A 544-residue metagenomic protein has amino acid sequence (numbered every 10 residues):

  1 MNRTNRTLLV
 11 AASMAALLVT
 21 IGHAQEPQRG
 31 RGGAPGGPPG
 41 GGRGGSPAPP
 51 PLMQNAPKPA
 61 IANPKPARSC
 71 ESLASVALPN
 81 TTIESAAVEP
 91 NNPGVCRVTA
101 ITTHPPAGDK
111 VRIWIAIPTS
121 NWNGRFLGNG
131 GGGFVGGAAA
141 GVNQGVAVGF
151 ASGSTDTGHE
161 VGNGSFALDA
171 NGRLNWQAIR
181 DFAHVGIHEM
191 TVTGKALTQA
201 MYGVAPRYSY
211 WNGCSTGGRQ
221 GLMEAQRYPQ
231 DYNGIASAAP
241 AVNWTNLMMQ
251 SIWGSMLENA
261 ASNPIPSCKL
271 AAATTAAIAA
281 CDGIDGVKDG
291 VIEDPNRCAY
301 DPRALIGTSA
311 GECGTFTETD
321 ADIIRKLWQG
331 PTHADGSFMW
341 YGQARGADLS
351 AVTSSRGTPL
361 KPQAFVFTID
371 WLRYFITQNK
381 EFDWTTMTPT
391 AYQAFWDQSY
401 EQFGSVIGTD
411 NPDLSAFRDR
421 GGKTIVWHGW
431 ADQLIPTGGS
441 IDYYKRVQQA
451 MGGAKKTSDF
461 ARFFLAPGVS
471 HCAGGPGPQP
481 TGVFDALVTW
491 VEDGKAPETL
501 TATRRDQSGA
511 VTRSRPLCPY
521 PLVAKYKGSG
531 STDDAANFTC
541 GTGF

Functional and structural regions predicted by a protein language model:
M1-A12: Bacterial N-terminal signal peptides that target proteins for export
V10-T20: Bacterial N-terminal signal peptides
R29-R125, A139, V287-I292, D301-K380 (+2 more regions): Catalytic-loop region of hydrolases
G133-G203, M249-Q250, L257, E381-V406 (+1 more regions): Cap/lid segment of the alpha/beta-hydrolase catalytic domain
V204-S215: Alpha/beta-hydrolase fold nucleophile elbow
G213-M223: Glycine-rich nucleophile elbow surrounding the catalytic serine of serine-hydrolase chemistry
M223-A225, Q230-T332, L465: A catalytic-pocket lid/entrance helix-loop region that shapes and gates access to the active site across common
I425-H428: Short beta-strand/loop motif that positions the catalytic acidic residue of the alpha/beta-hydrolase fold
